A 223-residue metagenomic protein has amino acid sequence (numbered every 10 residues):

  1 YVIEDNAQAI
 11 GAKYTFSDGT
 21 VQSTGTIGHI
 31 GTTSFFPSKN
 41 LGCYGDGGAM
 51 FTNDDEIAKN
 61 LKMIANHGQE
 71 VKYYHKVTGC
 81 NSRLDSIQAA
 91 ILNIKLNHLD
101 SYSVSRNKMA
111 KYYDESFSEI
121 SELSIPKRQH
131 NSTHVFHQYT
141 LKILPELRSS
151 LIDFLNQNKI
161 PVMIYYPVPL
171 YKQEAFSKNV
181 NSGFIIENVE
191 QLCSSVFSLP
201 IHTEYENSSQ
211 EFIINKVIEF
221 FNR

Functional and structural regions predicted by a protein language model:
Y1, A9, K13-G19, N53-R223: PLP-dependent aminotransferase class I/II
Y1-I3, Q8-K39: Active-site pre-lysine segment of PLP-dependent enzymes
T26-K62, A89: Active-site PLP attachment segment
